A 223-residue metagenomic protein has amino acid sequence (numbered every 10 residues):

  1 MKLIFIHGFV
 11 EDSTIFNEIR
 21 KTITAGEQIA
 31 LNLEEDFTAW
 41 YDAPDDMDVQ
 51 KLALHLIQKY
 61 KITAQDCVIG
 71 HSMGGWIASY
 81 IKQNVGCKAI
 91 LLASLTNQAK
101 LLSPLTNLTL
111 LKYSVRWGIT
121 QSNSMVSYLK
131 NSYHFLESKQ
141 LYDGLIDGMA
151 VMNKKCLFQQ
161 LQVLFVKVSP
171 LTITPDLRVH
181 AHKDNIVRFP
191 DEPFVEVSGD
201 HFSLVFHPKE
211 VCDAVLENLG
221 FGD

Functional and structural regions predicted by a protein language model:
M1-A39: Conserved HGGG/HGGXW glycine-rich cap/lid loop of the alpha/beta-hydrolase fold
I29-D66: Active-site loop/oxyanion-hole signature of alpha/beta-hydrolase fold enzymes
E35-F37, K183, V197-S203: Histidine-bearing beta->alpha loop at or near hydrolase active sites
I69-A78: Gly/Ala-rich beta-loop-alpha elbow adjacent to hydrolase catalytic centers
G86-I119: Flexible "cap/lid" loop of the alpha/beta hydrolase fold
Q121-V168: Conserved alpha/beta-hydrolase catalytic His-Asp/Glu region
R178-D184: Short beta-strand/loop motif that positions the catalytic acidic residue of the alpha/beta-hydrolase fold
G199-A214: Catalytic histidine-centered segment of alpha/beta-hydrolase-like enzymes
